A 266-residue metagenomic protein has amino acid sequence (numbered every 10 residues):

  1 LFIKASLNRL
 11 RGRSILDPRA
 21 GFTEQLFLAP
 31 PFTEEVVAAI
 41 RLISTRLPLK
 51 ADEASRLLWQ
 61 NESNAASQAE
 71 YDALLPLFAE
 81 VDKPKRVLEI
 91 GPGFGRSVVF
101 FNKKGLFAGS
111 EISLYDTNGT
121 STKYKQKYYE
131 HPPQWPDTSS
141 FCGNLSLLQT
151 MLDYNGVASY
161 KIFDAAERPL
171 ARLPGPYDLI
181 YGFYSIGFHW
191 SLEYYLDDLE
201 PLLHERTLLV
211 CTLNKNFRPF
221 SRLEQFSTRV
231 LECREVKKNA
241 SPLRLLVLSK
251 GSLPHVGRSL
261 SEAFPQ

Functional and structural regions predicted by a protein language model:
R13-D82: Class I SAM-dependent methyltransferase Rossmann-like catalytic core, especially the SAM/SAH-binding loop
P84-G93, S113: Conserved class I S-adenosyl-L-methionine
F94-A108, Y128: Conserved SAM-binding loop of SAM-dependent methyltransferases across substrates and taxa, primarily the Class I
H131-L170: S-adenosyl-L-methionine
R168-I180: A short acidic, Gly/Pro-enriched loop at the edge of an enzyme's catalytic core that lines a small-molecule cofactor
D178-S191: A short SAM/SAH-binding and catalytic strip from SAM-dependent methyltransferases
E193-E205: A short glycine-rich, Lys/Arg-flanked "PGG" loop and its adjoining helix->strand segment in the class I
R206-N214: Conserved beta-strand signature within the Rossmann-like core of class I S-adenosyl-L-methionine
